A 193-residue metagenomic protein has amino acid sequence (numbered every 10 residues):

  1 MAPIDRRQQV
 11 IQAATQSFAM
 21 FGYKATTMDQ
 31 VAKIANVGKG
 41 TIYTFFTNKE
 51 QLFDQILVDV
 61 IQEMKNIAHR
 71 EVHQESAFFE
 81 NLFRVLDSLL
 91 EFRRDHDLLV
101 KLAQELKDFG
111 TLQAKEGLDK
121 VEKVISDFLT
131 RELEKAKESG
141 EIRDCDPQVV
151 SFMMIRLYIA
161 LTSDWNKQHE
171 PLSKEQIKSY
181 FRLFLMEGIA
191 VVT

Functional and structural regions predicted by a protein language model:
M1-F21, A25-V37, E50-Q51: Basic, helix-initiating cap at the start of DNA-binding domains
A19, Y43-T47, Q55, D59: Base-recognition residues in the alpha-helical recognition helix of bacterial helix-turn-helix
M20-K24, E75, H96, S139: Short coil/turn segments at alpha/beta junctions that flank glycine-rich nucleotide-binding fingerprints
G40: Key DNA-contact positions within bacterial/archaeal DNA-binding proteins
Q55, H69-D95, S151-M154: Hydrophobic alpha-helical connector segments
Q62-K65, H69, Q113-S139, Q148-F152 (+2 more regions): Amphipathic alpha-helical packing segments from all-alpha helical-bundle domains
R84, S88-E91, D127-E138, R156-L157 (+1 more regions): C-terminal peripheral helix-coil segments that are non-catalytic and often amphipathic
L90-T130, E138, K167: Short secondary-structure transition hinges
